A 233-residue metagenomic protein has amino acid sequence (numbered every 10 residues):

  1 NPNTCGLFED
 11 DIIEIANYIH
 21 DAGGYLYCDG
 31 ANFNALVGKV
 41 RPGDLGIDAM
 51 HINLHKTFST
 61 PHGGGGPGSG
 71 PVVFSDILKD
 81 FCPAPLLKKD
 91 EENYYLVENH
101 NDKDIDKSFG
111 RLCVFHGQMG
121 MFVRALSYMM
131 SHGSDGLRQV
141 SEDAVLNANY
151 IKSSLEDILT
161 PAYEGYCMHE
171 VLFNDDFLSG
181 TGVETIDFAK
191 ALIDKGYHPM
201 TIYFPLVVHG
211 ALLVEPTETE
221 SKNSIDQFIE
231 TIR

Functional and structural regions predicted by a protein language model:
N1-E9, L26-N32, V40-R41, K56-G63 (+7 more regions): Hydrophobic alpha-helical scaffolding
N1-Y95, G182-V183, G210: Conserved PLP-enzyme active-site core in the AAT-like
D10-N17, D21, L146, Y150 (+2 more regions): Alpha-helical scaffolding segments of alpha/beta enzyme cores, especially the outer helices of TIM-barrel or partial
N17-G24, I47, S75-P83, L87 (+5 more regions): Generic secondary-structure signature for well-ordered alpha-helical cores
H20, G43-D44, G65, A162-C167 (+3 more regions): A structural signal for short secondary-structure junctions
Y25-Y27, R41, M50-N53, P71-V73 (+8 more regions): Structured core elements
E92-M130, G136-T185, K195-G210: Conserved small-domain helix->loop->beta segment predominantly found in fold-type I
L206, G210-R233: PLP-dependent enzyme catalytic core of the Aspartate aminotransferase-like
